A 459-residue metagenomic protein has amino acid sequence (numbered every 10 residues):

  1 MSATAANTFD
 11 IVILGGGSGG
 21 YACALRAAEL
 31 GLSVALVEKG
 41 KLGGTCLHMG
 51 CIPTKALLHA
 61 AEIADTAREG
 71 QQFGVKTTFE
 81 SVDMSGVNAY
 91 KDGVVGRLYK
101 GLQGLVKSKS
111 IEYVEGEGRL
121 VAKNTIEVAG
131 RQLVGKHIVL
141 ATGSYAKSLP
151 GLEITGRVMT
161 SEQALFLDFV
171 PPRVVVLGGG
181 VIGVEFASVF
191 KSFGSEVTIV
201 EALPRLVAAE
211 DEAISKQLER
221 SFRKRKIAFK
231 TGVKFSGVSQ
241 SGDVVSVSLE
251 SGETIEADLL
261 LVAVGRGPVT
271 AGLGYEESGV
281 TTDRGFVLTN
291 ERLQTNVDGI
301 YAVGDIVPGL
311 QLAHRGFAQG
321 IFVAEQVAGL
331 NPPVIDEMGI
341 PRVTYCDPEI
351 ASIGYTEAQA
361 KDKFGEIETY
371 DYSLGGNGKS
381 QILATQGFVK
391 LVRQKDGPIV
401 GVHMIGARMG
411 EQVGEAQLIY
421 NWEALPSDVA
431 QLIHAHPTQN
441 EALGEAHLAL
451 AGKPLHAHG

Functional and structural regions predicted by a protein language model:
S2-F9, L25-L32, V37-V170, T198 (+7 more regions): Glycine-rich flavin
A5-G17, V170-G180: Beta1/beta-strand and adjacent pyrophosphate-binding region of the FAD-binding site in flavoprotein oxidoreductases
V12-G17, C23-G40, T45, I52 (+3 more regions): Flexible, glycine-rich terminal cap/loop adjacent to redox cofactors in electron-transfer oxidoreductases
V12-L14, G118, L133-G143, V176-L177 (+3 more regions): Short hydrophobic core segments
G19-C23, T45, V158, G183-F186 (+1 more regions): Short glycine/serine/threonine-rich phosphate/pyrophosphate-binding segments that cradle anionic phosphate groups
C51, T142-E196, V200, A228-F229 (+3 more regions): Glycine-rich dinucleotide-binding loop and its adjacent helix/turn
T155-P171, T254-G329, E415: FAD-site-proximal beta/loop scaffold in flavoenzymes
Q217, V303-Q359, H436, N440-H458: A conserved FAD-binding loop/helix module that cradles the flavin
